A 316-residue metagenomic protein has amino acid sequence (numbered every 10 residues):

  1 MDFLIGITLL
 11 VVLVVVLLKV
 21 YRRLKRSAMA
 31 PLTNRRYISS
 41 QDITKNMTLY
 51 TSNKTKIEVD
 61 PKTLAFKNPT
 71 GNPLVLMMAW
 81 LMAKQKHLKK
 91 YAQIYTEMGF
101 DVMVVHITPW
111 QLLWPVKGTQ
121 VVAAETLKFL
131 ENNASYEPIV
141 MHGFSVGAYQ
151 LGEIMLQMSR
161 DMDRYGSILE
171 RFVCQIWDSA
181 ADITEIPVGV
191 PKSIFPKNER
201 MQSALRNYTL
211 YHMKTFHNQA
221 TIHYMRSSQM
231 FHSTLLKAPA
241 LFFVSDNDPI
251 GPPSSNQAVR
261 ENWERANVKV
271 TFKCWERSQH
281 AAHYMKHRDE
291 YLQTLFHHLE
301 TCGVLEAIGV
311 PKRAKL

Functional and structural regions predicted by a protein language model:
M1-A28: Terminal signal-anchor or tail-anchor transmembrane helices that tether membrane-associated enzymes to cellular
Y37-L112: Short, surface-exposed "cap/lid" segments of acyl-processing enzymes
T108-N133: Catalytic nucleophile-loop/oxyanion-hole region of alpha/beta-hydrolase and closely related hydrolase-like folds
M141-S145, Q175: Conserved alpha/beta-hydrolase fold motif
A148-D161: Short glycine-enriched nucleophile-adjacent loop and the immediately C-terminal alpha-helix near the catalytic center
S167-A220: Hydrolase active-site cap/lid region
A204-H297, T301: Serine-hydrolase catalytic core
T301-L316: Alpha/beta-hydrolase-fold serine-hydrolase catalytic core, especially in secreted/extracellular enzymes
